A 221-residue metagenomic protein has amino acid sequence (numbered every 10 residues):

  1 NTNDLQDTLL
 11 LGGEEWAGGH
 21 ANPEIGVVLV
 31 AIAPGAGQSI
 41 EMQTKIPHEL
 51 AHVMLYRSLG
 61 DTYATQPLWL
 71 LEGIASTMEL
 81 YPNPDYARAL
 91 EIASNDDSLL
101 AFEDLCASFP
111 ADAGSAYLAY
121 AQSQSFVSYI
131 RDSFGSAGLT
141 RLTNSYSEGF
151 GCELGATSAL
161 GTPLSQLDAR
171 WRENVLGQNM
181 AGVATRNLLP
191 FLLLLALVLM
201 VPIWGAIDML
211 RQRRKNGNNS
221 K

Functional and structural regions predicted by a protein language model:
N1-Y63, P67, A119, G151-C152: Juxtacatalytic substrate-recognition/specificity segment
A31-A36, L55-T62, N83, S98-G114: Substrate-binding clefts and substrate-entry loops adjacent to catalytic sites of polymer-processing enzymes acting on
A36-K45, T65, W69, G114-A121 (+4 more regions): Soluble non-cytosolic domains of exported or imported proteins
Q43, P47, A51, L71-E72 (+6 more regions): Extracytoplasmic/secreted envelope proteins and their assembly/folding machinery, especially bacterial periplasmic
A51-G60, E79-P84, N95, S128-S136 (+4 more regions): Sec-exported extracytoplasmic/periplasmic mature domains
T65-S108, T157-L176: Post-HExxH zinc-binding segment in Zn-dependent metallohydrolases
A87-I130, F134, L139-L142: Long, well-structured alpha-helical subdomains associated with metal-dependent extracellular/ecto-lumenal hydrolases
L99, E103, A111-L118, T143-K221: Beta/coil-rich, acidic/histidine-enriched accessory regions frequently appended to metallopeptidases
